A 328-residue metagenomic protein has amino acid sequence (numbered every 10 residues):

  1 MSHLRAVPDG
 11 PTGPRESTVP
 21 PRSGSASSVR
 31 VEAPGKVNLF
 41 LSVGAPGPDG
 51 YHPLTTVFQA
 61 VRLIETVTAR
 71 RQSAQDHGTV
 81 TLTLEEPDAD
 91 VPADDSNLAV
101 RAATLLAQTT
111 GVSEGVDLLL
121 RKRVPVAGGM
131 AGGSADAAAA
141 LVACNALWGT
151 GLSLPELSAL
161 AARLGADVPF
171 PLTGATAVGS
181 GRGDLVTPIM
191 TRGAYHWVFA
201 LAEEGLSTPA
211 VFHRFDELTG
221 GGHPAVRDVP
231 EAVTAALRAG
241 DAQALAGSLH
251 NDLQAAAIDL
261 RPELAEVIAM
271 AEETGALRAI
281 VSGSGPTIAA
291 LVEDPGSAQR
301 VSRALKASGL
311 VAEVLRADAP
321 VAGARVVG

Functional and structural regions predicted by a protein language model:
S2-A127, A146, T150, P155 (+3 more regions): ATP-binding N-lobe of GHMP and related small-molecule kinases
S23, E32, A60, T110 (+6 more regions): Solvent-exposed alpha-helices and their adjacent loops that cap or buttress functional pockets in soluble metabolic
L39, V67-A69, A99, G133 (+6 more regions): Residue-level signal for inorganic ion chemistry
P92, L119-W148, A166, A276-V292: Glycine/serine-rich anion-binding loops at beta->alpha junctions that coordinate negatively charged ligand groups
R101-T109, E156, L160-R163, A256 (+2 more regions): Generic non-transmembrane alpha-helical segments
G115, A137, L141-V178, R182-L185: Contiguous, small/hydrophobic- and glycine-enriched helical/loop subdomains that border and often "cap" functional
T173, V178-R278, G296-Q299, R303 (+1 more regions): Conserved, helical-rich catalytic subdomain that frames metal- and/or nucleotide-binding sites in enzyme alpha/beta
